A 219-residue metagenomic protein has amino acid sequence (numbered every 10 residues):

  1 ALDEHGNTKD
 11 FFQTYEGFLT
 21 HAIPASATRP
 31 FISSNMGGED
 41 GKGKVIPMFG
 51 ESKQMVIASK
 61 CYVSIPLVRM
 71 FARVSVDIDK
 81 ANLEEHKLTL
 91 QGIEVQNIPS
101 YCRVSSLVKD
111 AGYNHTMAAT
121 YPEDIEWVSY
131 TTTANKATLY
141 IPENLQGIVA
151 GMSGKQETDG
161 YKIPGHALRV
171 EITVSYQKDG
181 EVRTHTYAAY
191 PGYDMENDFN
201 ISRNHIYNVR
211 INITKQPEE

Functional and structural regions predicted by a protein language model:
A1-E85, T138, T173-D179: Short, low-hydrophobicity acidic/polar segments
A1-F11, R73-D77, A81-H205: Tryptophan-paired
E16-I23, M36, Q54, A118 (+5 more regions): Short linear sequence elements within intrinsically disordered, low-complexity coil regions
H205-E219: Intrinsically disordered, low-complexity repeat and linker tracts
